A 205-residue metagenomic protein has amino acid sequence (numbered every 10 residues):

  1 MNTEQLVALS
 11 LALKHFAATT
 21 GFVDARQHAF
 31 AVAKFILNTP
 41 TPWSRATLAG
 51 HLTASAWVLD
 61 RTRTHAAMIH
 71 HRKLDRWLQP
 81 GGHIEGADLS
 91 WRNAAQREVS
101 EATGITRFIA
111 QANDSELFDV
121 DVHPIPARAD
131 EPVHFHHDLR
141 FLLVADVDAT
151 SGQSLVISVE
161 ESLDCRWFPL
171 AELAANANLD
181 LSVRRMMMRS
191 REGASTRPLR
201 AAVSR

Functional and structural regions predicted by a protein language model:
M1-A31, T103: Predominantly extracellular/luminal regions of secreted and cell-surface proteins, especially disulfide-bonded
A17-S55: Acidic, metal-coordinating catalytic segment for phosphate/diphosphate chemistry, firing primarily on the Nudix
A54, T64, H137-L139, L163: Change "...and in nucleic-acid phosphodiester-cleaving endonucleases..." to "...and in nucleic-acid processing enzymes
R61-R63, V144-T150, A171: Short loop segments at secondary-structure junctions
T64-I105: Conserved Nudix-box catalytic region and its N-terminal flanking loop in Nudix hydrolases and closely related
G104-S151: Active-site segment of metal-dependent pyrophosphate-handling enzymes, primarily the Nudix hydrolase catalytic core
R140, S154-M187: NUDIX/MutT-family hydrolases
N178-R205: Charged phosphate-binding loop/patch that engages nucleotide di/tri-phosphates or the phosphate backbone of nucleic
